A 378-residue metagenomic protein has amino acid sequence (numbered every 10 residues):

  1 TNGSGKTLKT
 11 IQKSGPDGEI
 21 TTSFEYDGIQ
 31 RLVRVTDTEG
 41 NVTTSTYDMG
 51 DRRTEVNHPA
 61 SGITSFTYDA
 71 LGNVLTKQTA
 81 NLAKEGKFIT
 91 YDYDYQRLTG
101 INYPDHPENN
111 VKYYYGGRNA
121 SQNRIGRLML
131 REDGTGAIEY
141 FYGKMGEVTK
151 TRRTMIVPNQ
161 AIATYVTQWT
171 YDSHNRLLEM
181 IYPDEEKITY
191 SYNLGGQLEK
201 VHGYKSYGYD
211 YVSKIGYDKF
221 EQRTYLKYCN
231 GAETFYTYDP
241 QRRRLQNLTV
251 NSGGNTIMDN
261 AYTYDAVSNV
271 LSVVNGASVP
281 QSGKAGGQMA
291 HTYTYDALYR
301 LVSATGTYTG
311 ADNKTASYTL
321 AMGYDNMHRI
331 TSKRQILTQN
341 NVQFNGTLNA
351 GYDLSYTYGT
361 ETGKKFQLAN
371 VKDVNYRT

Functional and structural regions predicted by a protein language model:
T1-T378: Beta-strand elements of repeat-based all-beta scaffolds
